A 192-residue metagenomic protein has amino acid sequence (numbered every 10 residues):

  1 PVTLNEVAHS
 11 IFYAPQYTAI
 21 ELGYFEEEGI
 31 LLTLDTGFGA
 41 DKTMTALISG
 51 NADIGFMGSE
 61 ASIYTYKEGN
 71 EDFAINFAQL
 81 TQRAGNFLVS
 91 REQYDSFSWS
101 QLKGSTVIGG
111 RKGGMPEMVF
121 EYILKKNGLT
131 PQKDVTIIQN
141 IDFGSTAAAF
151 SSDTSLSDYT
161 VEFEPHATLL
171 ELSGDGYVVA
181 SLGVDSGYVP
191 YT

Functional and structural regions predicted by a protein language model:
P1, T65-F77, K125, L169-G183: Ligand-binding "clamshell"
P1-S10, I30-T36, G104-I108, T136-I138: Short, well-ordered beta-strand elements
H9-Y13, Q79-V89, G110-L124, G144 (+1 more regions): Extracytoplasmic ligand-binding site segments that recognize negatively charged/polar headgroups
S10-T36, T65-E68, M118-K126: Short, polar/charged alpha-helical segment
I30-L32, I48-E60, G69-A74, S105-I108 (+2 more regions): Alpha-to-beta junction loops
L34-T45, G58, P131-S152, E162-P165: Short helix-initiation/N-cap motifs at beta->coil->alpha
R91-T106: Flexible hinge/capping segments at coil-to-helix
G144-T192: Pocket-lining segment of extracytoplasmic ligand-binding domains
